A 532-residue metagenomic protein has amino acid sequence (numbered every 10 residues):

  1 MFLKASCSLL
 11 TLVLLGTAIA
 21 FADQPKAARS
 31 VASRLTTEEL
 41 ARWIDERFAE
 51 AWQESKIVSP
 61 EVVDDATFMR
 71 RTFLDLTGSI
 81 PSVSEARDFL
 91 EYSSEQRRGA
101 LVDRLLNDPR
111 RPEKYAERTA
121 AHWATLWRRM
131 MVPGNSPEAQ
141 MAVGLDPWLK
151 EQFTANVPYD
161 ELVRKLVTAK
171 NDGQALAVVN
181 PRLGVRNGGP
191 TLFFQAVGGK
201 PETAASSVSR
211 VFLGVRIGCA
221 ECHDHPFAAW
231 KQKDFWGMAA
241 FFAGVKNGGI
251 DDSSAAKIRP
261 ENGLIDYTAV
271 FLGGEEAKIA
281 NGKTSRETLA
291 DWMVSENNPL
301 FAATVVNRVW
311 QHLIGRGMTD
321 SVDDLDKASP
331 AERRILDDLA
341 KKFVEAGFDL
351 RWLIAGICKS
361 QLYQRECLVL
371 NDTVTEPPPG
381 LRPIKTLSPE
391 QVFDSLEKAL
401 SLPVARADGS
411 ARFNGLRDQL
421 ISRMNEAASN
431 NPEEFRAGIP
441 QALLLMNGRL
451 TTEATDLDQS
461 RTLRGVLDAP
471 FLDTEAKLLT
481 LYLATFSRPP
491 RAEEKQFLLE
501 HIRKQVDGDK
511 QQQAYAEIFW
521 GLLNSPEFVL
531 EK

Functional and structural regions predicted by a protein language model:
M1-A5: Positively charged n-region of N-terminal signal peptides that target proteins for export
S6-T17: Bacterial N-terminal signal peptides
A20-A22: Boundary at the C-terminal end of the N-terminal hydrophobic targeting segment
A27-A269, F301-A340, L350, I354-L467 (+2 more regions): Short, structured secondary-structure elements that scaffold catalytic or ligand/cofactor-binding regions
D266-K278: Internal "kinase-insert"/substrate-recognition segments embedded within catalytic cores of ATP-dependent enzymes
I279-T284, T288-F301, V305-L313: Structured secondary-structure scaffolds
E345-A346: Localized edge beta-strand/strand-to-loop motifs within extracellular or lumenal beta-rich domains
S487: Conserved micro-motifs of the catalytic ATP-binding
